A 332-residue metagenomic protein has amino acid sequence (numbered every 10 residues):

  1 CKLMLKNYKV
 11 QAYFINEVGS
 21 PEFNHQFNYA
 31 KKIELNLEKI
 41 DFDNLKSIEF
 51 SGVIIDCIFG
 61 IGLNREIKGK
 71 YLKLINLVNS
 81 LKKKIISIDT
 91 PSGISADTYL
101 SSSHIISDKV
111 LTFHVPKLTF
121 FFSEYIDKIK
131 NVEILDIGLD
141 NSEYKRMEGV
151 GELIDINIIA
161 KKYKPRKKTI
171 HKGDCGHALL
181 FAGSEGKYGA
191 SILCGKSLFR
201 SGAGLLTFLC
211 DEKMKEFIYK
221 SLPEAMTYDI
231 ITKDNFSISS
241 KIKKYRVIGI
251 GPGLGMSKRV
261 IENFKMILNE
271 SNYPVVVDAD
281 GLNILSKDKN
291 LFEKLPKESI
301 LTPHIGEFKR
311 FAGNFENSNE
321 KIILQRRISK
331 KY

Functional and structural regions predicted by a protein language model:
C1-C57, E66-I88, N263, S271 (+2 more regions): Nucleotide and nucleotide-moiety/phosphate-recognizing core
C1-E17, E49, K109, F120-V275 (+2 more regions): Small-residue (G/A/S/T)-rich helix-start motifs and N-terminal tracts that mark the onset
N24, P91-I105, L282-L295: Glycine-rich, charge-decorated loop segments at or immediately adjacent to ligand/cofactor-binding or catalytic sites
K31-N36, G60-I61, A225-T232: Short, structured secondary-structure boundary patches
L35-F42, K68, P91-A96, I159-K164 (+2 more regions): Short gly/ser/thr-rich secondary-structure transition/capping motifs
G52-V53, I58-G149: Internal gly/pro-rich beta-alpha loop/helix module that stabilizes soluble enzyme cofactors or their anionic handles
